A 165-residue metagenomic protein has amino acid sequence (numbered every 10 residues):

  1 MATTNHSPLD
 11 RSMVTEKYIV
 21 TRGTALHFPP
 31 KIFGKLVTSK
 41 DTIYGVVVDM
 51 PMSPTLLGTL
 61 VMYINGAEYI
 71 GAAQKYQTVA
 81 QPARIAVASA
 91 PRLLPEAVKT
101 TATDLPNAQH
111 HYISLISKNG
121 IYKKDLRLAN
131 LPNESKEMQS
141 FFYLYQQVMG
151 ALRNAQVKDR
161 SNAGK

Functional and structural regions predicted by a protein language model:
M1-V47, N107-K165: Short, well-ordered, aromatic-rich surface patches in folded extracellular/luminal domains
L36-S39, L57-L60, K99-P106: Short linear motifs in intrinsically disordered
K40, G71-T78: Alpha-helix N-cap/loop-to-helix boundary motif
D49-T55: Amphipathic, interaction-prone secondary-structure segments
L56-L57, I64-G66, I116-G120: Short acidic-glycine loop/turn motifs at beta-strand connectors
V61-Q74: Acidic/histidine-rich, surface-exposed loop or edge segments in extracytoplasmic proteins
T78-H111: Short, internal acidic amphipathic alpha-helical interface segments that mediate docking to partner proteins
